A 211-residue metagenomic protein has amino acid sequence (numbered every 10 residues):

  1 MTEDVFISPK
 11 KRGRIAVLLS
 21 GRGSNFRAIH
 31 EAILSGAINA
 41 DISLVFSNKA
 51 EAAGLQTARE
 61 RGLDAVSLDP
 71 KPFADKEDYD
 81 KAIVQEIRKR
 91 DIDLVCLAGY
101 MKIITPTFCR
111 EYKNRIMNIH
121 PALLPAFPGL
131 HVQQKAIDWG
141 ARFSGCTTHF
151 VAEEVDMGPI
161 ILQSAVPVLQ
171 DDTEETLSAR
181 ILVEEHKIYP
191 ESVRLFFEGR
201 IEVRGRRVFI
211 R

Functional and structural regions predicted by a protein language model:
T2-A53: N-terminal Rossmann-like dinucleotide-binding module
A32, A98-R207: Donor/substrate-binding cores of folate-linked one-carbon enzymes
S43, D93, N114: Conserved acidic residues
S47-N48, K71-P72, K76-E77, R90-P106: N-terminal glycine-rich "phosphate-gripper" loop used for MgATP/nucleotide binding and carboxylate activation
R61-G62, Y112: Short, structured coil segments at secondary-structure junctions
D64, D93, R142: Residue-level detector of anion-binding/catalytic polar loops
V66-K71, I119: Short beta->alpha connector loops at strand-helix junctions that form conserved, small/polar/Pro-enriched
